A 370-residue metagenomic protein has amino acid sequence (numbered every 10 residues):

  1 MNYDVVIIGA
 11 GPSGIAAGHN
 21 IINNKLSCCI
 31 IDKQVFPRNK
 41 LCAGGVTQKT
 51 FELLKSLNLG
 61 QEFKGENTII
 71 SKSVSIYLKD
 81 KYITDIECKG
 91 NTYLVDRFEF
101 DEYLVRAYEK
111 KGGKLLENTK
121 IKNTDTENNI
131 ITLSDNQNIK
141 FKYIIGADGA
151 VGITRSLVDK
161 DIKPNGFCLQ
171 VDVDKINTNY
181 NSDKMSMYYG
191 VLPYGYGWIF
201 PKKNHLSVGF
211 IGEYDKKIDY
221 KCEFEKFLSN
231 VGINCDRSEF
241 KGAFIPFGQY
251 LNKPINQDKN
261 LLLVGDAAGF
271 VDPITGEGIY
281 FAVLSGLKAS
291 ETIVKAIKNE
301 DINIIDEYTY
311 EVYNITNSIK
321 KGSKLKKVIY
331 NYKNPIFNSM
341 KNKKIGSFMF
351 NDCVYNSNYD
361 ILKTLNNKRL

Functional and structural regions predicted by a protein language model:
M1-G11: Beta1/beta-strand and adjacent pyrophosphate-binding region of the FAD-binding site in flavoprotein oxidoreductases
V6, I22-C42: Glycine-rich FAD pyrophosphate-binding loop
G14-I15: N-terminal Rossmann-fold NAD(P) dinucleotide-binding loop
L41-G44, N91-L94, Y196, A268-Y280: Glycine-rich phosphate/pyrophosphate-binding beta-alpha loops
T47-Y103: A conserved beta-strand/loop capping segment in the N-terminal third of enzymes that catalyze redox or closely related
A107-C235, G269: Predominantly flavin-linked oxidoreductase catalytic cores and closely associated redox partners
N123, K216-T292: FAD/FMN-dependent oxidoreductases across multiple families
V294-L370: C-terminal helical "tail/cap" subdomain of flavin- and related membrane-associated enzymes
